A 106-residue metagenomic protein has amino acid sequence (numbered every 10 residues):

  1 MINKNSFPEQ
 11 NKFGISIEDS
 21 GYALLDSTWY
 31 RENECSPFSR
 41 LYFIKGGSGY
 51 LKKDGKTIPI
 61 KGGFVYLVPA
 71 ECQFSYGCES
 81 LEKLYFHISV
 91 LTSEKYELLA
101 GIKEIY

Functional and structural regions predicted by a protein language model:
M1-P59, F64, C72, C78-S80 (+2 more regions): Generic protein-terminus/edge-of-domain signal
Y66-V68, Y85-H87: Short beta-strand segments
H87-S89, K103-Y106: Short, intrinsically disordered, charge-balanced linker/junction segments flanking boundaries in proteins
L99: Catalytic core of bacterial cyclic-dinucleotide metallophosphodiesterases
